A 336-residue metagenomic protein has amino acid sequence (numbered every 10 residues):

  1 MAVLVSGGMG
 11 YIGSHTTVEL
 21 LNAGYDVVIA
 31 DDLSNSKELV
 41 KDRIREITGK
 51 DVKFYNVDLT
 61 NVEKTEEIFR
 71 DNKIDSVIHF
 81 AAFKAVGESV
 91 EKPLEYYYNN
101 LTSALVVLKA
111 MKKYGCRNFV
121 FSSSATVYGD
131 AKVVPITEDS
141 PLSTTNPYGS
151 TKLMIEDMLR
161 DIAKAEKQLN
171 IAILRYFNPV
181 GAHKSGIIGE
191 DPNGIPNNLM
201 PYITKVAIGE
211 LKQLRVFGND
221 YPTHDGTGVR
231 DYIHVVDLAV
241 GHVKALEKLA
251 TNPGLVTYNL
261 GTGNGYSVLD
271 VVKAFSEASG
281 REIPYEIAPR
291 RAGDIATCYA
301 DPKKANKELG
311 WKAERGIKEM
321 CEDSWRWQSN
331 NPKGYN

Functional and structural regions predicted by a protein language model:
M1-A182: N-terminal Rossmann-like NAD(P)+-binding domain of SDR-like oxidoreductases, especially those catalyzing
E38, N178-N198, G209-R230: Short, flexible, glycine-rich and Lys/Arg-enriched loop motifs at helix boundaries that contact anionic partners
V57, I195-P196, N264, A313: Residue-level signature of the cytosolic catalytic core of signaling kinases
Y97, T145-L153, G189-N197, P201 (+1 more regions): Short-chain dehydrogenase/reductase
K205-N336: C-terminal substrate-binding subdomain of Rossmann-fold SDR/epimerase-dehydratase oxidoreductases
